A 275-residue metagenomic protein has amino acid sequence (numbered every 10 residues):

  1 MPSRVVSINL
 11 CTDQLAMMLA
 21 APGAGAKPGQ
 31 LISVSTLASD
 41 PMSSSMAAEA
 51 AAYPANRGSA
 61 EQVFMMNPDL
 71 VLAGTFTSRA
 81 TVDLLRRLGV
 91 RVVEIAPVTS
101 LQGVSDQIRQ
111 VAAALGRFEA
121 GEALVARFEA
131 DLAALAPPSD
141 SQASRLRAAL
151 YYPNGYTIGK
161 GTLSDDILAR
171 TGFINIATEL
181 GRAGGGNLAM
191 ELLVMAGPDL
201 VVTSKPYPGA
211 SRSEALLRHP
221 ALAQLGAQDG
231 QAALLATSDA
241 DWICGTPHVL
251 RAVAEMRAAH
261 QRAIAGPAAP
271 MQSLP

Functional and structural regions predicted by a protein language model:
S3-R4, G103-A113, E122, K205-P275: Structured C-terminal subdomain patch of bacterial secreted/periplasmic proteins
R4-F76, F173-I176, L222: A short, structured surface patch at a secondary-structure boundary
R4-L19, F118-G172, P270-P275: Basic- and aromatic-lined ligand-binding clefts that recognize polyanionic substrates
N9, S35, T75-F76, L200 (+2 more regions): Short secondary-structure boundary segments
K27, A48-E49, L88-V90, T171 (+1 more regions): Short, structured coil segments at secondary-structure junctions
I32-S35, P41, L163-G185, K205 (+1 more regions): His/Asp/Glu-enriched short active-site or ligand-binding loop at hydrolase and phosphoryl-transfer sites
A60-N67, L88, N187-G197: Short helices/loops that flank or line small-molecule/ion binding pockets
A80, A96-Q110, A143-D166, A210: Extracytoplasmic ligand-binding site segments that recognize negatively charged/polar headgroups
